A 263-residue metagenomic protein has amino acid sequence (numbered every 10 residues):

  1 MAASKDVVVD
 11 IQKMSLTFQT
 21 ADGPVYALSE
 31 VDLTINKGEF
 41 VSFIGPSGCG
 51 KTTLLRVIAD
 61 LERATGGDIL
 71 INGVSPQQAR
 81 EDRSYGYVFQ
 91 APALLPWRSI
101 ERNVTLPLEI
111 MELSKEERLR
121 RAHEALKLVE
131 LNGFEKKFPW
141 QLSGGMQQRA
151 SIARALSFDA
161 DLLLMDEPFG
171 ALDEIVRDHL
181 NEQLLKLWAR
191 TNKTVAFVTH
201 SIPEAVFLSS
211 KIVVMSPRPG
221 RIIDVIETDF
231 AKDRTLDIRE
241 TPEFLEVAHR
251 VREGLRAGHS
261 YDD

Functional and structural regions predicted by a protein language model:
I44-P46: The feature captures the beta-strand-to-loop junction immediately N-terminal to the Walker
A59: Helix-to-loop junction immediately C-terminal to a conserved catalytic motif
G67-Q77, R121: Conserved ABC transporter NBD signature motif
R98-T105: Short coil-to-helix segment of the ABC ATPase nucleotide-binding domain corresponding to the Q-loop/switch region
T105, E109, E116-F134, K186: Conserved ABC ATPase "signature" region
K137-W140, F158: Conserved signature/switch motifs of ABC ATPase nucleotide-binding domains
I152: Hydrophobic anchor residue at the start of the ABC signature
